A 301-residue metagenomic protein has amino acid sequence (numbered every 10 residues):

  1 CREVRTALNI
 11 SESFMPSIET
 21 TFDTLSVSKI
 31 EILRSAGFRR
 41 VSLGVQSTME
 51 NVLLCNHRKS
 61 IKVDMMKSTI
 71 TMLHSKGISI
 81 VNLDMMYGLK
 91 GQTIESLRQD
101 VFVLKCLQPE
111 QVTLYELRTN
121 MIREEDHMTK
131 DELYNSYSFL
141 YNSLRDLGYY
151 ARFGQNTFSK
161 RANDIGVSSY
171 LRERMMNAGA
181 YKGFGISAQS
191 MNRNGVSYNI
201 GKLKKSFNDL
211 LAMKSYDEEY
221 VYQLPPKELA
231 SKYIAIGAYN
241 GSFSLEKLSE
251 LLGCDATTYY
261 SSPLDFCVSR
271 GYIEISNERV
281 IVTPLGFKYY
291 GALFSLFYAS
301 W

Functional and structural regions predicted by a protein language model:
C1-C254: C-terminal scaffold of the Radical SAM
N156-F158, N277-V280: Short, Lys/Arg-rich nucleic-acid/phosphate-binding segment
P226, V280-F287: Basic, amphipathic "hinge/linker" alpha-helix immediately C-terminal to the N-terminal HTH DNA-binding motif
C254-F266: Short amphipathic alpha-helical interaction segments
V268-E278: A short, conserved structural fragment
F287-W301: Short, amphipathic alpha-helical interaction segments positioned at domain boundaries
